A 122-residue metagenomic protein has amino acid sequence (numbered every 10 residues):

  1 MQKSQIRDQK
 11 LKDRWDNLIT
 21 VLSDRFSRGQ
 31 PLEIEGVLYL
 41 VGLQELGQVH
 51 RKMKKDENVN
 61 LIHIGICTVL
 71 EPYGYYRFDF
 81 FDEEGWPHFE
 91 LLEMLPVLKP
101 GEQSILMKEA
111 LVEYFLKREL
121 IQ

Functional and structural regions predicted by a protein language model:
Q2-G47: N-terminal low-complexity, intrinsically disordered segments
F26-I34, K52-L61: Structural motif
G29, E45-Q48, T68-F81, Y114 (+1 more regions): Amphipathic alpha-helical interaction segments
E35-Q48, L61-P72, E109: Short, hydrophobic/amphipathic alpha-helical patches that form generic packing surfaces within helical domains
L40, K52, E84-G85, I121: Residue-level signal for alpha-helical context at structural boundaries
M53-Q103: Amphipathic protein-protein interaction modules
M94-Q122: Helix-rich interaction surfaces within compact, conserved domain-sized segments that mediate assembly or partner
